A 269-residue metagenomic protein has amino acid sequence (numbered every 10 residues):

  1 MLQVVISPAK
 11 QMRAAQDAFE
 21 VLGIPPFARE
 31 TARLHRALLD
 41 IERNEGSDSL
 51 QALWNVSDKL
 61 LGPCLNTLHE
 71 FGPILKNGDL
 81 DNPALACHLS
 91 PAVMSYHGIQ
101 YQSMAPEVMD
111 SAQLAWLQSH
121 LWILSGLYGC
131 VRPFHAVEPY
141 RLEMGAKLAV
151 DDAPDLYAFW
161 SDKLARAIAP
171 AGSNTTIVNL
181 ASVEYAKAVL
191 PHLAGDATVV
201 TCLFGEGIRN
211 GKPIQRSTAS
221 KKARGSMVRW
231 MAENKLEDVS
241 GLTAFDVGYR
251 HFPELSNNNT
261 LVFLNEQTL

Functional and structural regions predicted by a protein language model:
M1-L2, L269: Short, low-complexity, intrinsically disordered N-terminal peptides in bacterial proteins
L2-V108: Active-site helix-to-loop segments that bind/position phosphate- or nucleotide-bearing substrates and donors across
M104-L269: Internal, well-folded beta-alpha domain core
